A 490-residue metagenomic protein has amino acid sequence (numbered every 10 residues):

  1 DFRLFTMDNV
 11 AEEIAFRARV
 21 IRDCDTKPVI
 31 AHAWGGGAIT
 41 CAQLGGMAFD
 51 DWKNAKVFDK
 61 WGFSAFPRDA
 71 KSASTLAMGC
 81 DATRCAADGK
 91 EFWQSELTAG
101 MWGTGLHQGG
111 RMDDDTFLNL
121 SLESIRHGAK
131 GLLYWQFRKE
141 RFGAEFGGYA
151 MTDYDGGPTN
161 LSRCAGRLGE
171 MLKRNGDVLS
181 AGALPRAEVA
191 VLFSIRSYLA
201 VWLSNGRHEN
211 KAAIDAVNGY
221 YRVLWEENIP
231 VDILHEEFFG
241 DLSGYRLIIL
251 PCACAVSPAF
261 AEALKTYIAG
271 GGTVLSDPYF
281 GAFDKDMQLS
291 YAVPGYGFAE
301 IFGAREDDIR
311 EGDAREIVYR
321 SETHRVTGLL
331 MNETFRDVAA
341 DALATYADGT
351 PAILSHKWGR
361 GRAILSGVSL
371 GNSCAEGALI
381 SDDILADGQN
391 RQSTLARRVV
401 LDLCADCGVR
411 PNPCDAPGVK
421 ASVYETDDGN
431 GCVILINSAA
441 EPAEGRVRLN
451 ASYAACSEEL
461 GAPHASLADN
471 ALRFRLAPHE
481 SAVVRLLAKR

Functional and structural regions predicted by a protein language model:
D1, Q43-F49, G206, A292-G295: Aromatic- and acidic-residue-enriched segments that line the glycan-binding/catalytic groove of carbohydrate-active
D1-H32, G45, K53-V57: Active-site neighborhood of glycoside hydrolase catalytic domains
A15, D23, K27, A55 (+1 more regions): Carbohydrate-binding surfaces of carbohydrate-active enzymes
I39-N54, S243: Distinct, well-ordered alpha-helical segments
